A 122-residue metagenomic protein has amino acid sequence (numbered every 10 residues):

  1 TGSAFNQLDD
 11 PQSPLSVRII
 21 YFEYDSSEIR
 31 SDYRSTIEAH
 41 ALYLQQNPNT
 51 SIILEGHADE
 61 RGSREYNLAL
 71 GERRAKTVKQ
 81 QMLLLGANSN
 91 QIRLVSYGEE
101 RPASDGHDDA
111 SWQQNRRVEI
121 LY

Functional and structural regions predicted by a protein language model:
T1-S51: Periplasmic peptidoglycan-binding/tethering modules of Gram-negative envelope proteins
D32-A39, E65, A69, R73 (+2 more regions): Extracytoplasmic/secreted proteins, especially bacterial periplasmic and envelope-associated proteins
P48-H57, E72-A103, R116-Y122: A non-catalytic structural micro-motif
A58-S63: Surface-exposed aromatic
D105-D108: Short beta-alpha junctions and helix-cap segments that line functional grooves
A110-Q114: A generic structural micro-feature
